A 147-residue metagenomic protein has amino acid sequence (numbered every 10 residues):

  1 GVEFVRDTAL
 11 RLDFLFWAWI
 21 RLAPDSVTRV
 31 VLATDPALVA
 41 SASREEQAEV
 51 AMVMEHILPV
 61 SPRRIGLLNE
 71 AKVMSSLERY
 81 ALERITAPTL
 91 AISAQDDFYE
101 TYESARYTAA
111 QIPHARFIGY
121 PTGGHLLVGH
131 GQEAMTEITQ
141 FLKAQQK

Functional and structural regions predicted by a protein language model:
G1-Y80: Alpha/beta-hydrolase
P59, D97, L126: Glycine-/small-residue-rich active-site loops that bind phosphorylated ligands and cofactors
E83-T86, Q111-I112: Short, conserved loop/helix-junction motifs that constitute active-site signature segments in enzyme catalytic cores
I85, A91-S93: Short beta-strand/loop motif that positions the catalytic acidic residue of the alpha/beta-hydrolase fold
S93, E100, G124-H125: Histidine-centered active-site/metal-ligand motif
F98-S104: Conserved alpha/beta-hydrolase "acid-adjacent" motif
R106-Y107, T136: Active-site phosphate/pyrophosphate- and oxyanion-stabilizing loops and adjacent acidic/basic residues in soluble
H114-K147: Catalytic active-site module of serine/aspartate enzymes centered on a nucleophile-bearing elbow/loop
